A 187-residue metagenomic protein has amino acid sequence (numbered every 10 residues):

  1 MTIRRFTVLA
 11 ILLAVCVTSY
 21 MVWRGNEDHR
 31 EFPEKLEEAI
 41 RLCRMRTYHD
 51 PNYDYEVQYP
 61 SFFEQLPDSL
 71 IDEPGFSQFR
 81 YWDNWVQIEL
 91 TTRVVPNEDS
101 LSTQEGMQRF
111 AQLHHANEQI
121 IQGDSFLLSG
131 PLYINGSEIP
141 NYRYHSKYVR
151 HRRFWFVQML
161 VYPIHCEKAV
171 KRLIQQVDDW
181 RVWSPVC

Functional and structural regions predicted by a protein language model:
M1-R5: Positively charged n-region of N-terminal signal peptides that target proteins for export
T7-V22: Hydrophobic membrane-insertion alpha-helices, especially the h-region of bacterial N-terminal signal peptides
R24-M45: Ser/Thr/Pro/Gly-rich low-complexity linker/stalk segments immediately outside membranes or between
R41-T47, E73-S77, I121-Y133: Short, hydrophobic/aromatic-rich segments at coil-to-beta transitions
M45-T47, E64, D68, E167-K171 (+2 more regions): Acidic/histidine-enriched, beta-strand-rich ligand/metal-binding domains
P51-Q104, N135: Secretory pathway targeting signatures of secreted, lumenal, and periplasmic proteins
Y59, T103-G106, A169-Q176: Stable alpha-helical elements in mature extracytoplasmic
Q104-K168, V186: Signature of long, low-cysteine stretches enriched in small and polar/charged residues
